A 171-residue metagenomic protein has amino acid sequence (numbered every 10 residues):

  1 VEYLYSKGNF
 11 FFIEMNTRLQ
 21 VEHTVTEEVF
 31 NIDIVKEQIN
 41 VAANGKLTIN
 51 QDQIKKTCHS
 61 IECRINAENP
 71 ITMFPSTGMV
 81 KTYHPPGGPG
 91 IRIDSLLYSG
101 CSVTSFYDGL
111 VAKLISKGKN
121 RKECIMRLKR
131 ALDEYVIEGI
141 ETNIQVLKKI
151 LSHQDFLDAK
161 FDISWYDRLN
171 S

Functional and structural regions predicted by a protein language model:
V1-S171: ATP-dependent carboxylate activation and anion-phosphoryl transfer catalytic cores that bind Mg-ATP to form
